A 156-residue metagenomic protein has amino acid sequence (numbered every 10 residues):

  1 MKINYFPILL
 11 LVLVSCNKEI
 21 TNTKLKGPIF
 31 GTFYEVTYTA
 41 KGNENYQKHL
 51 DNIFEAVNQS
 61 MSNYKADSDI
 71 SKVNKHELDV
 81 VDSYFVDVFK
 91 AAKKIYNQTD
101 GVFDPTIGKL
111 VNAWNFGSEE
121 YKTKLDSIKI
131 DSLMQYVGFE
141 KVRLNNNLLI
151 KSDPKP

Functional and structural regions predicted by a protein language model:
K2-L9: Sec-dependent signal peptide recognition, specifically the positively charged N-region followed immediately by
Y5, C16-P156: A contiguous, well-ordered beta/alpha segment that forms the leading edge of an enzyme domain
